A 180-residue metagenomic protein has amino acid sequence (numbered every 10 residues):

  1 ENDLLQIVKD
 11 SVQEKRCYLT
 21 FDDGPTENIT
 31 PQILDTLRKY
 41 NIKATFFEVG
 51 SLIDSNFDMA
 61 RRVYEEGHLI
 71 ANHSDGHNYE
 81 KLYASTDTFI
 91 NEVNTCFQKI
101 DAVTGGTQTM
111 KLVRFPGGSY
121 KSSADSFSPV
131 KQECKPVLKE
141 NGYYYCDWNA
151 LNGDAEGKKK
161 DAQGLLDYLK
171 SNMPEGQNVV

Functional and structural regions predicted by a protein language model:
N2-K111, F115: Active-site beta->alpha N-cap acidic-glycine motif
D54-S55, H77-V180: Catalytic domains of cell-wall/extracellular-matrix polysaccharide-remodeling enzymes, centered on de-N-acetylation
